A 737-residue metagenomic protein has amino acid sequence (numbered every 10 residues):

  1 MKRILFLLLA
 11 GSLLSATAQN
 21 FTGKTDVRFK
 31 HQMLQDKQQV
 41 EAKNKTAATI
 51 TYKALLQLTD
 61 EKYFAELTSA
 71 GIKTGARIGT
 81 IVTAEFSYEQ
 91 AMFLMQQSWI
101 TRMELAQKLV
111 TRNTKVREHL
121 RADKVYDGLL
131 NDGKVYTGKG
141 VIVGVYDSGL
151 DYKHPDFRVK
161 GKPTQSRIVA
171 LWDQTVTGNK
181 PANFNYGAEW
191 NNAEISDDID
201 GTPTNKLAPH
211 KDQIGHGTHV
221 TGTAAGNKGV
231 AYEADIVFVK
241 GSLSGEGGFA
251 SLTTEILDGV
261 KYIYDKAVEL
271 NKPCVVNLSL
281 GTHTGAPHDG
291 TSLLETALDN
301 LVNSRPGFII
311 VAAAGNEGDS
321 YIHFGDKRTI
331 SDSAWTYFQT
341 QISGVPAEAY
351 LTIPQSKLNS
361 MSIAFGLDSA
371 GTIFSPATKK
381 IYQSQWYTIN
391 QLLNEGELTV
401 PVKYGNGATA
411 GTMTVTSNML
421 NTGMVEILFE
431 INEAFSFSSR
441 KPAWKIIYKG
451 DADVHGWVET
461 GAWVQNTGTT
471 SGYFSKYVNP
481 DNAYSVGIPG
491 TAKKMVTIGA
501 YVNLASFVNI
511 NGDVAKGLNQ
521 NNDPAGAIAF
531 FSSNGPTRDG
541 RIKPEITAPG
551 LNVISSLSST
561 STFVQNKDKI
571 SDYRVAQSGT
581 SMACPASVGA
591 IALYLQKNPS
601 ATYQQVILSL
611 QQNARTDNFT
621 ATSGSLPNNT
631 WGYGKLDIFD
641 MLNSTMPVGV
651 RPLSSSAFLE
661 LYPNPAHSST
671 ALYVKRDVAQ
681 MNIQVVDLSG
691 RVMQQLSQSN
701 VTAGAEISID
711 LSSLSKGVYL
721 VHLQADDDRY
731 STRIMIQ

Functional and structural regions predicted by a protein language model:
I4-L8, A16-D132, I142, P155 (+1 more regions): Autoinhibitory N-terminal propeptides
E41-N44, E269, P273-T282, A286-G290 (+5 more regions): C-terminal subdomain of the subtilisin-like protease fold in secreted/lumenal serine endopeptidases
T49-K53, P346, N664-A671: Short coil/turn motif common to extracellular beta-sandwich-like domains
L58-E61, Q355-N359, G550, R676-M681: Short proline/glycine-enriched turn/loop motifs at strand-loop junctions of beta-rich domains
L129-E255, N271-V275, P287, R305-I309 (+9 more regions): Subtilisin-like serine protease catalytic core
L150-H216, L270, A370-N466: Active-site core segment of subtilase-fold serine proteases
T177, E189-A193, G307, Y321-N421 (+4 more regions): Extracellular S/T/G-rich loop segment that most often corresponds to the catalytic His/Ser-adjacent loop
L653-Y662, A666-Q737: C-terminal outer-membrane/trafficking sorting elements
